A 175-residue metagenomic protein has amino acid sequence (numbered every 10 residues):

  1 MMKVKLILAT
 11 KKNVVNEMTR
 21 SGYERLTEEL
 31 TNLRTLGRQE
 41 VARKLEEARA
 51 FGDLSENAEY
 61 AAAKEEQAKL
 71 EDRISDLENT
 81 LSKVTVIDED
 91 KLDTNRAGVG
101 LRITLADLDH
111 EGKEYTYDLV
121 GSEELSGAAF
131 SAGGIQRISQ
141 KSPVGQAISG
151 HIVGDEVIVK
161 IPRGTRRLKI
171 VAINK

Functional and structural regions predicted by a protein language model:
M1-S75: Helix-rich terminal scaffold detector
V14, A50, S82-K83, G134: Glycine-rich, flexible loop/turn motifs
R20, T35, E47, D53-E56 (+6 more regions): Generic structural "secondary-structure junction" signal
T31-R34, E46-R49, E78, S82 (+6 more regions): Signal for well-folded cores of large energy- and translation-related assemblies
R73-K91: Structured, basic alpha/beta domains of bacterial-type, RNA-associated proteins
I87-R163, L168: Non-DNA-binding regulatory cores of transcription-related proteins, predominantly C-terminal effector-binding
I170-I173: C-terminal tail/sorting-segment detector
